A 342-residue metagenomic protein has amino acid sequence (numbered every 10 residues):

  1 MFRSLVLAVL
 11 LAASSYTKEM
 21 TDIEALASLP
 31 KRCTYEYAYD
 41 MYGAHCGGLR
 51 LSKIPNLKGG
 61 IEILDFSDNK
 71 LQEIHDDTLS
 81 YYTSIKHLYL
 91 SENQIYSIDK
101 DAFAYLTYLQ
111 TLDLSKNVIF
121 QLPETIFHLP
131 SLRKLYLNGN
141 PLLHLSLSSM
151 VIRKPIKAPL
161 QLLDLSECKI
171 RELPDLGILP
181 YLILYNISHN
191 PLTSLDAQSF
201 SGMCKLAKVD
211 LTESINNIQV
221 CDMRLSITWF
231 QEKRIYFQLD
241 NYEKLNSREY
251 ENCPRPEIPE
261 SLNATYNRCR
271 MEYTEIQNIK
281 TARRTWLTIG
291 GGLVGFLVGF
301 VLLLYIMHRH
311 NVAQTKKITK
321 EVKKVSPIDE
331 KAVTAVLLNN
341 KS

Functional and structural regions predicted by a protein language model:
F2-K18: Cleavable N-terminal signal peptides of Sec/SRP-targeted secreted and luminal proteins
E19-L29, Y37, L162, K208-S342: Membrane-proximal C-terminal cap and juxtamembrane stalk of leucine-rich repeat ectodomains
A38-Q94: LRR N-terminal entry segment and analogous cap-like coil->beta motifs
A44, E62-F66, K86-L90, L109-L114 (+4 more regions): Conserved hydrophobic beta-strand positions in leucine-rich repeat
L49, N69, N93, N117 (+4 more regions): Conserved "Asn-ladder"/turn position within leucine-rich repeats
D76-Y81, K100-L106, P123-L129, S146-K157 (+3 more regions): A structural signal for leucine-rich repeat
T78-S148: A generic tandem-repeat structural signature
L162, S166-P174, I178-I218: Membrane-proximal low-complexity regions enriched in glycine and acidic/polar residues
